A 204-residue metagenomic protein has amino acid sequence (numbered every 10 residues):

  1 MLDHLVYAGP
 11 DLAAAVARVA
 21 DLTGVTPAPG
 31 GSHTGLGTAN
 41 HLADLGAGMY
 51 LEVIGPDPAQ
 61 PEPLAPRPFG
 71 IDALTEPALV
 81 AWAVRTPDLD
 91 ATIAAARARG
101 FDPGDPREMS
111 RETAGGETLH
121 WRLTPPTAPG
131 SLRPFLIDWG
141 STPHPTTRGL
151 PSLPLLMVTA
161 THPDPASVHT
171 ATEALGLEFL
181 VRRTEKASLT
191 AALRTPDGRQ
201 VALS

Functional and structural regions predicted by a protein language model:
M1-L2, A8-A28, L45-S204: Glyoxalase I/VOC metalloenzyme domain signal
H33-L36, T113: A short beta-turn/loop motif at secondary-structure boundaries
H41: Catalytic cores of extracellular degradative/oxidative enzymes
